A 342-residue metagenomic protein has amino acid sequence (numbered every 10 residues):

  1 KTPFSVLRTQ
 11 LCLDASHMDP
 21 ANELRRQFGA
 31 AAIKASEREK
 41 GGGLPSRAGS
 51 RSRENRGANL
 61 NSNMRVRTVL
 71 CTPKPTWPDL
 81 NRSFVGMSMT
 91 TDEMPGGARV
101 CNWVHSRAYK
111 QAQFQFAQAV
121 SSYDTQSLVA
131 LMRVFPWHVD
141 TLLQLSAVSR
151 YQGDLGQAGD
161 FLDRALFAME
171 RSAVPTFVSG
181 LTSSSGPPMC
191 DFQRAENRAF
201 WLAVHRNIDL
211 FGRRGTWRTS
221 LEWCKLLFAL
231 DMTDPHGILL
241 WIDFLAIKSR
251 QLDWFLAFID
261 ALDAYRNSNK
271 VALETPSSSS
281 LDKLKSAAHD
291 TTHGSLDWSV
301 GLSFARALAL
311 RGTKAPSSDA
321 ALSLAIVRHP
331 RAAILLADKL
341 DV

Functional and structural regions predicted by a protein language model:
K1-Q126, V134: Extreme N-terminal leader/anchor segments
P73, P78-G96, A272-G294, S299-V342: Long, ordered, amphipathic alpha-helical scaffolds
T90-S121, Q126-A130, Y151-R214, K248 (+2 more regions): Short coil/linker segments at helix-helix boundaries
A130, M169-E196, L227, Y265-L296: Flexible helix-coil transition and linker loops at the boundaries of alpha-helical arrays
W137-T141, S172, T233-P235, S299 (+1 more regions): Residue-level recognition of tetratricopeptide repeat
T141, P175, H236-I238, A272 (+2 more regions): TPR alpha-solenoid repeat register
Q144, W201-L202, R206, L240-F244 (+1 more regions): "A position-specific structural signal for the A-helix of alpha-solenoid helical repeats
L162-D163, R218-K225, Q251-R266, A287 (+1 more regions): Alpha-helical repeat scaffolds
